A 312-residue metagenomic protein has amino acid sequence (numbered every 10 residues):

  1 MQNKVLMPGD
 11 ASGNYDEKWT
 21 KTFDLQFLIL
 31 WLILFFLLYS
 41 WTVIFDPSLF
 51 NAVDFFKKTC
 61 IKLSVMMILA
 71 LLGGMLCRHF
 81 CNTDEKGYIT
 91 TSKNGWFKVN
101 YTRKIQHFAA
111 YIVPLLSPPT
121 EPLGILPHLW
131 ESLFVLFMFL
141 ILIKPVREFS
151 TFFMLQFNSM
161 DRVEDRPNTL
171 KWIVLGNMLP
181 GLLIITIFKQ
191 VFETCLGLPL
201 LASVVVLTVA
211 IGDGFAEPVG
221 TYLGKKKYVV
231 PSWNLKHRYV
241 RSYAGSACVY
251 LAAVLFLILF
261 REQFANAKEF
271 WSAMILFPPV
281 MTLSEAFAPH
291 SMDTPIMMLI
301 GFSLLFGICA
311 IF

Functional and structural regions predicted by a protein language model:
Q2-F36, S40-S132, L136-I311: Interhelical loop and helix-boundary elements at the membrane-water interface of polytopic inner-membrane proteins
